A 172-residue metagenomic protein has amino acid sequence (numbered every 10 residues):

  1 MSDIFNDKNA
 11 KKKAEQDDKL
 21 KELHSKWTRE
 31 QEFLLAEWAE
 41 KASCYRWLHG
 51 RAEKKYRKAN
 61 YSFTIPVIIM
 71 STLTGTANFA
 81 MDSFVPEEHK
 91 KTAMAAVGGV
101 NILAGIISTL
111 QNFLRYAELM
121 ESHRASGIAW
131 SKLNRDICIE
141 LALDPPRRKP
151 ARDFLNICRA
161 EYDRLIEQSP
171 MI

Functional and structural regions predicted by a protein language model:
S2-I69, A80, A93, G99 (+1 more regions): Conserved non-transmembrane functional hotspots
T64, E87-E88: Short, surface-exposed helix-loop/turn micro-motifs enriched in polar/charged residues
M70-E87: Juxtamembrane "helix exit" motif at the C-terminal ends of alpha-helical transmembrane segments in multi-pass membrane
